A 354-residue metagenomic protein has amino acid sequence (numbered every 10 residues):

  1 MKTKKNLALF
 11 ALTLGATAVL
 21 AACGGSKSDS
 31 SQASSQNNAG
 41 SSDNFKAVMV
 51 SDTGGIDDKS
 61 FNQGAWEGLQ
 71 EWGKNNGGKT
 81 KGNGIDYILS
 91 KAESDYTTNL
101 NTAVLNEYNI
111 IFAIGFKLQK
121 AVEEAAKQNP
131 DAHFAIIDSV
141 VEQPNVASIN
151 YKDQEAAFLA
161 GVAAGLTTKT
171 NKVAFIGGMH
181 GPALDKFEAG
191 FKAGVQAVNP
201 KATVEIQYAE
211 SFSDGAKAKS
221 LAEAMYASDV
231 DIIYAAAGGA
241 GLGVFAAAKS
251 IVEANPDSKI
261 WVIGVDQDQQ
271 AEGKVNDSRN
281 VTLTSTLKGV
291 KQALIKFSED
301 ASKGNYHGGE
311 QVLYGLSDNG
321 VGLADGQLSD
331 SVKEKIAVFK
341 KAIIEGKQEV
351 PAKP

Functional and structural regions predicted by a protein language model:
M1-A11: Bacterial Sec-dependent N-terminal signal peptides
A11-L14, G25-S26: Protein-protein interaction modules outside structured cores
A18-A22: C-terminal motif of bacterial Sec signal peptides marking the signal peptidase cleavage site
K27-P354: A residue-level marker of the well-folded mature domains of exported/periplasmic proteins
